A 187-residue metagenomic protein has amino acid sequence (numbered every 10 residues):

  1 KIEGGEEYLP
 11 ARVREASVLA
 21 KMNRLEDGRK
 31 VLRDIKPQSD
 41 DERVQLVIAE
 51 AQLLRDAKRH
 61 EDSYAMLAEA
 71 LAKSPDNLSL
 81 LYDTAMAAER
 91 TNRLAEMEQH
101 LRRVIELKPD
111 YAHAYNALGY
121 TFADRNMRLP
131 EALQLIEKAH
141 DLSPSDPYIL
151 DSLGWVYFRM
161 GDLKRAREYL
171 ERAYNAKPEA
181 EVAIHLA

Functional and structural regions predicted by a protein language model:
I2-G5, P37-S39, K73, L107 (+2 more regions): Structural marker of alpha-solenoid helical repeat scaffolds
G5, P37-D41, A57, N126-R128: Short coil/turn and helix-start
Y8, R43, N77, Y111 (+2 more regions): Residue-level recognition of tetratricopeptide repeat
A11, L46, L80, A114 (+2 more regions): TPR alpha-solenoid repeat register
R14, A49, D83, A117 (+2 more regions): Canonical tetratricopeptide repeat
S17, Q52, M86, Y120-T121 (+1 more regions): Residue-level recognition of tetratricopeptide repeat
M22-V31, A57-E69, R90-R103, R125-K138 (+1 more regions): Structural signature of tandem alpha-helical TPR/SEL1-like repeats, specifically the intra-repeat loop/turn
L142-P178: Generic long, charged, amphipathic alpha-helical segments
